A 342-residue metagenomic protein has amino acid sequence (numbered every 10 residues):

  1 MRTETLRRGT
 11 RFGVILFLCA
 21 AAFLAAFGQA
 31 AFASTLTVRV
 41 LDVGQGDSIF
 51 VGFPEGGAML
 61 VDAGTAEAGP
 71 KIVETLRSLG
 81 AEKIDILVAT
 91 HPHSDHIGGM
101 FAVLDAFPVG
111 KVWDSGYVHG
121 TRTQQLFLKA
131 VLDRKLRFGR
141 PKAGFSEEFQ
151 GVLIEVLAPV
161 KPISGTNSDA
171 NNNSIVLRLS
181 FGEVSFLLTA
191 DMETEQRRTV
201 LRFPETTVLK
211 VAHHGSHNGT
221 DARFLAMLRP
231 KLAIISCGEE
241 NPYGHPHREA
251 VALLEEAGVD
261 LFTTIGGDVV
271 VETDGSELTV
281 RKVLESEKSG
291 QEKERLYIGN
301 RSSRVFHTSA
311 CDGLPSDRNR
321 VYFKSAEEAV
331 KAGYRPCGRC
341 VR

Functional and structural regions predicted by a protein language model:
R2-R7, F12-I15, F23-E294, G313 (+3 more regions): Non-globular, low-confidence helical/coil segments that flank catalytic cores
L296-S316: Short aromatic-glycine-(Arg/Gly/Cys) micro-motifs in beta-strand/loop hairpins
R304, V330-G333: Residue-level signal for mature regions of secreted extracellular proteins and peptides
V341: Cys/His-coordinated zinc-binding microdomains
